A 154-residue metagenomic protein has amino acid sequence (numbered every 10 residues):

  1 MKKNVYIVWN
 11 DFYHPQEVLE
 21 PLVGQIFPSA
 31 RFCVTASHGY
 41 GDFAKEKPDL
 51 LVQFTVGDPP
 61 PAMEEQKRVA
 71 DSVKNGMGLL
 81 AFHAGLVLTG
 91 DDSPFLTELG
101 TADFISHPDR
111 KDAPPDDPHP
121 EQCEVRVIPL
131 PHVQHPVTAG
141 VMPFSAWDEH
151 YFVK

Functional and structural regions predicted by a protein language model:
K2-K3: Nucleotide donor/acceptor-binding cores
Y6-I7, H14-S29, V34-A36, H107 (+1 more regions): A conserved amphipathic helix/loop scaffold that creates a polar/acidic microenvironment used either to coordinate
Y6-V8, F12-T89: Helical hinge/lid and interdomain linker segments adjacent to catalytic or ligand-binding clefts that mediate domain
P60-P143: A glycine-rich, often tryptophan-bearing local segment used as a flexible ligand/cofactor-contacting loop or short
